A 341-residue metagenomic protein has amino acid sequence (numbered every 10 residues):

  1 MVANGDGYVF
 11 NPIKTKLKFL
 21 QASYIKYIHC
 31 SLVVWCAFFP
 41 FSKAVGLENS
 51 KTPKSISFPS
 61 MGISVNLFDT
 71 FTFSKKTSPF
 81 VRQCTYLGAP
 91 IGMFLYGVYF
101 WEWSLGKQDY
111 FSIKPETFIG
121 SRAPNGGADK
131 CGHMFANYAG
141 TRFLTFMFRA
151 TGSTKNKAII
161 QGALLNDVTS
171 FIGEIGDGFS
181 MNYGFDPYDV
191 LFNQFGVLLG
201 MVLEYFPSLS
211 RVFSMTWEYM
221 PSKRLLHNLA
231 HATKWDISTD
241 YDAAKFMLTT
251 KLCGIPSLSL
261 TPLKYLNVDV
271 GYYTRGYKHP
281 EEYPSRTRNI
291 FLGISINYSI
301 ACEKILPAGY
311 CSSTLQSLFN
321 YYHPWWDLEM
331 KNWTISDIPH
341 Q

Functional and structural regions predicted by a protein language model:
F38-K130, M134-T141, T145-A150, S259-T261 (+2 more regions): N-terminal targeting leaders of membrane proteins
F146-G152, M201-F206, T250-S259, Y298-K304: Outer-membrane beta-barrel proteins
I172-Q194: Interfacial helix-loop-helix junctions of multi-pass membrane proteins
L198-L199, F246-L252, L292-Y298, D337: Residues on the lipid-exposed face of transmembrane beta-strands in outer-membrane beta-barrel proteins
L203-G254: Primarily interfacial, aromatic-capped hydrophobic alpha-helices that serve as membrane anchors
R211-M215, K264-V270, L292: Transmembrane beta-strands of outer-membrane beta-barrel proteins
Y219-K223, Y272-G276, Y298-I300: Transmembrane beta-strands of outer-membrane beta-barrel pores
D240-F246, K264, R286-I290: Residues that define the transmembrane beta-barrel architecture of outer-membrane proteins
